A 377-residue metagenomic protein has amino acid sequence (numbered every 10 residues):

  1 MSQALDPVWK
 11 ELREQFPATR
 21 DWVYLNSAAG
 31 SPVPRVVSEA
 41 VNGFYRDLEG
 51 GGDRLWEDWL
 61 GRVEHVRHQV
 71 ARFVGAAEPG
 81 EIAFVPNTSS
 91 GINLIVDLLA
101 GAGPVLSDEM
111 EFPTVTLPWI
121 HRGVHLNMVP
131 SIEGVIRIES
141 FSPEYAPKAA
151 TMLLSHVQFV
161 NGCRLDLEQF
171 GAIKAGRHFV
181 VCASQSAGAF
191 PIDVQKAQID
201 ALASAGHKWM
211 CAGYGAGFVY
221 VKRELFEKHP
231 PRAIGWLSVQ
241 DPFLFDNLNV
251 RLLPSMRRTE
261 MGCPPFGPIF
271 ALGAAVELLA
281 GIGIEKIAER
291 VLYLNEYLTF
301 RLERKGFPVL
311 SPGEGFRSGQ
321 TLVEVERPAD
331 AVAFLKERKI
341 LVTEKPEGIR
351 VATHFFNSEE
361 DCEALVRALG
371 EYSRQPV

Functional and structural regions predicted by a protein language model:
M1-V377: Pyridoxal 5′-phosphate
